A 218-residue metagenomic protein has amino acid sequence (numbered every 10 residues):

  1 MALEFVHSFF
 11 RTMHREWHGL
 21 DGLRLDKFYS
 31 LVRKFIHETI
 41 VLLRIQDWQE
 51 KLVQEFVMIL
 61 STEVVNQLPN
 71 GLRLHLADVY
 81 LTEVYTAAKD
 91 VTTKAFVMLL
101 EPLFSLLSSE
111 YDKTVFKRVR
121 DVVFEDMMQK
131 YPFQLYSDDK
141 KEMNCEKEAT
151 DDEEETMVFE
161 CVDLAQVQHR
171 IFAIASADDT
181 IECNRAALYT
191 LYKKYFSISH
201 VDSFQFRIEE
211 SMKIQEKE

Functional and structural regions predicted by a protein language model:
M1-R170, T180-F206: Eukaryotic alpha-helical solenoid repeat scaffolds
I198, F204, E210-E218: Long, charge-dense partner-interaction scaffolds in eukaryotic RNA-expression machinery
